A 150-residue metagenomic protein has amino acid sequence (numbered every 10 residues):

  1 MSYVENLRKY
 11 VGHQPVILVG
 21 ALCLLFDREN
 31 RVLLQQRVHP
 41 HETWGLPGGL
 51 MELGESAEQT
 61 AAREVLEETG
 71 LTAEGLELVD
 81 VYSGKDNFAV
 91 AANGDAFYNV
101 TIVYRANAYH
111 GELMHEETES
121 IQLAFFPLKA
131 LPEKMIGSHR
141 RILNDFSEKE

Functional and structural regions predicted by a protein language model:
M1-L22: Acidic, metal-coordinating catalytic segment for phosphate/diphosphate chemistry, firing primarily on the Nudix
L18, D27, H39-H41, L46 (+2 more regions): Short connector loops at helix/strand junctions that flank enzyme active sites, especially segments positioning acidic
L22-L24, R31-V32, V103-R105: Residues embedded in well-ordered beta-strands
L24-F26, V79: Conserved positions in beta-strands of structured domains
D27-E68: Conserved Nudix-box catalytic region and its N-terminal flanking loop in Nudix hydrolases and closely related
M51-E77, Y82-R141: Unchanged
R140-E150: Charged phosphate-binding loop/patch that engages nucleotide di/tri-phosphates or the phosphate backbone of nucleic
